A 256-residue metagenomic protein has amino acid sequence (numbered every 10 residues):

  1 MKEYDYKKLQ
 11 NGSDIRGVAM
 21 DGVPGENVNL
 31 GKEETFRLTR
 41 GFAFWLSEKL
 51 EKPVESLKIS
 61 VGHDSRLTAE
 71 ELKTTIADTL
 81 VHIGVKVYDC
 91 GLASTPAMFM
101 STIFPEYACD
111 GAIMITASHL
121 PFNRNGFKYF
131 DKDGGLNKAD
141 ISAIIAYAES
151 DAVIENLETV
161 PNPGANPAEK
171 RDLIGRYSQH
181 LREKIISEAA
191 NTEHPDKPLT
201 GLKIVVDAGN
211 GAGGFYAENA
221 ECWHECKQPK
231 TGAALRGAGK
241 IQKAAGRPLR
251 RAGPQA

Functional and structural regions predicted by a protein language model:
M1-I76, N166-I204: An N-terminal, well-structured beta->alpha segment
D5-Y6, N11, A19, N123-G126 (+2 more regions): Glycine-rich, flexible loop/turn motifs
S13, I115-S118, K132-D133, A208-G209: Fold-independent oxyanion-binding glycine-rich loops and adjacent beta-strand/coil segments at enzyme active sites
R16, D64, A93, K128 (+1 more regions): Gly/Ser/Thr-rich beta-alpha loop segments that engage phosphate groups in nucleotides
F44, K52, K58-R124, N219-A256: N-terminal small/polar loop signature for handling phosphorylated ligands or for N-terminal nucleophile
N125-A256: Gly/Ser/Thr-enriched, mixed-charge loops and adjacent short helices that form phosphate/oxyanion-binding elements
